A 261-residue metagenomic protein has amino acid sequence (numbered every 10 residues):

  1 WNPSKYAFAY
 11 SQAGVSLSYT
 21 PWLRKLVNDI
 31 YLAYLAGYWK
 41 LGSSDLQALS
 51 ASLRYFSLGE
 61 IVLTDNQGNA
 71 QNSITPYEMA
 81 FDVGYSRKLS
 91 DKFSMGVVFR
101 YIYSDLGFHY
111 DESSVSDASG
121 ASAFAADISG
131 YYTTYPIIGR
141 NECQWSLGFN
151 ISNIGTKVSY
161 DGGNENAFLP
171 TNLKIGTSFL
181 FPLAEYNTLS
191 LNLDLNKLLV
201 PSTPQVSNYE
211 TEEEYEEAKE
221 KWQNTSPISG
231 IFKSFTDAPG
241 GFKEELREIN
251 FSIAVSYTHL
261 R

Functional and structural regions predicted by a protein language model:
W1-R261: Subset of outer-membrane beta-barrel
